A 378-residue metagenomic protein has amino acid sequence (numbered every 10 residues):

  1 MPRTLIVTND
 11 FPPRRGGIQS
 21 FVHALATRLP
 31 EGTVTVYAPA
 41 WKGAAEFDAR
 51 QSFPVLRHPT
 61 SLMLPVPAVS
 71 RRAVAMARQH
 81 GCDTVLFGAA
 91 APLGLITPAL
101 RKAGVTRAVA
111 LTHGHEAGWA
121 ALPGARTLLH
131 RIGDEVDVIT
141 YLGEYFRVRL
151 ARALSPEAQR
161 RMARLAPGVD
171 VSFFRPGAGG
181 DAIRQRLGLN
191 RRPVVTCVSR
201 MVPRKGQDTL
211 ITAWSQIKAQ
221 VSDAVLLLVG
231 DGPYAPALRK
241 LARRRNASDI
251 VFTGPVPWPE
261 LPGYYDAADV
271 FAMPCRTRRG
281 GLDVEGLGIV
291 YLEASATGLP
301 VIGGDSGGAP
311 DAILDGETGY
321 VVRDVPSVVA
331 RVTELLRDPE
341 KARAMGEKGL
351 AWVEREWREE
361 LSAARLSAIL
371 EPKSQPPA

Functional and structural regions predicted by a protein language model:
F87-L93: Short His-centered aromatic/hydrophobic patch
D134-A178, F252-T253: Donor nucleotide-sugar binding/catalytic pocket of nucleotide-sugar-dependent glycosyltransferases
R175-G188: A short helix/loop element that forms part of the nucleotide-sugar donor recognition site in Leloir-type
L189-K205, I211-W214: Conserved donor-binding/catalytic core segment of Leloir-type glycosyltransferases
P236-P262, V270: Nucleotide-activated donor-binding/catalytic signature segment of Leloir-type glycosyltransferases, i.e., the conserved
P255, D266-V284, L299: Acidic donor-binding loop of glycosyltransferase active sites
Y291, S295-G303, I313: Short hydrophobic beta-strand element within catalytic cores of glycosyltransferases and related nucleotide-activated
L314-P326, E334-E340: Conserved acidic donor-binding segment of nucleotide-sugar-dependent glycosyltransferases
